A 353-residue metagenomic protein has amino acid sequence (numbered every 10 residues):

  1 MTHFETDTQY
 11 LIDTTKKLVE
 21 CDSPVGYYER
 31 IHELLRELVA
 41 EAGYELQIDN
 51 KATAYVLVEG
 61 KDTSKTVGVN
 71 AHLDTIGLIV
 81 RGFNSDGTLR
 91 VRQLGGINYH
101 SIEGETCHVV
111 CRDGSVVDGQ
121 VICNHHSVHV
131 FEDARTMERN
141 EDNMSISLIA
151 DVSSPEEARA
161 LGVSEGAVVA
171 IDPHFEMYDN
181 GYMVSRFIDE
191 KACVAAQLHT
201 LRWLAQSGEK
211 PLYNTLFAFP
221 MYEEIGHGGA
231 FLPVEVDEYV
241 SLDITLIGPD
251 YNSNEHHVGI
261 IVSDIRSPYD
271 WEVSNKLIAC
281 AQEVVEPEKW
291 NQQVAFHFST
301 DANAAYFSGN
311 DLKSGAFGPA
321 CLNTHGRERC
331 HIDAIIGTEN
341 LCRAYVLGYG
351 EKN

Functional and structural regions predicted by a protein language model:
M1-N353: N-terminal hydrophobic/helix-forming segments and targeting peptides
